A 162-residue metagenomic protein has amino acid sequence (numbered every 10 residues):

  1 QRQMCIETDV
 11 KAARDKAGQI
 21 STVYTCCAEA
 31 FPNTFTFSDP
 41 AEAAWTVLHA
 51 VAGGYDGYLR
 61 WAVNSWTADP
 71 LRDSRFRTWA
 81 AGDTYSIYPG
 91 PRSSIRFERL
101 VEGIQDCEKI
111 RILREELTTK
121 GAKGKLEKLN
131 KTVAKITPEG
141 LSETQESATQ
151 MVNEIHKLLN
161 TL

Functional and structural regions predicted by a protein language model:
Q1-I6: Short, small-residue-biased leader/transition segments that mark boundaries at the very start of proteins
E7-K11, A30-T34, T67-P70: Extracytoplasmic/secreted cell-surface and envelope-processing proteins
D9-R14, T46-V47: Short amphipathic alpha-helical segments and helix-helix/interface helices
K16-W45, A62: Active-site clefts of carbohydrate-active enzymes
T36-S38, G53, W61-A62, D69 (+1 more regions): Extracellular protease catalytic domains of secreted zymogens
A50: Conserved, mostly hydrophobic/aromatic
Y55, L71-L162: Catalytic domains of carbohydrate-active enzymes that cleave complex glycans
